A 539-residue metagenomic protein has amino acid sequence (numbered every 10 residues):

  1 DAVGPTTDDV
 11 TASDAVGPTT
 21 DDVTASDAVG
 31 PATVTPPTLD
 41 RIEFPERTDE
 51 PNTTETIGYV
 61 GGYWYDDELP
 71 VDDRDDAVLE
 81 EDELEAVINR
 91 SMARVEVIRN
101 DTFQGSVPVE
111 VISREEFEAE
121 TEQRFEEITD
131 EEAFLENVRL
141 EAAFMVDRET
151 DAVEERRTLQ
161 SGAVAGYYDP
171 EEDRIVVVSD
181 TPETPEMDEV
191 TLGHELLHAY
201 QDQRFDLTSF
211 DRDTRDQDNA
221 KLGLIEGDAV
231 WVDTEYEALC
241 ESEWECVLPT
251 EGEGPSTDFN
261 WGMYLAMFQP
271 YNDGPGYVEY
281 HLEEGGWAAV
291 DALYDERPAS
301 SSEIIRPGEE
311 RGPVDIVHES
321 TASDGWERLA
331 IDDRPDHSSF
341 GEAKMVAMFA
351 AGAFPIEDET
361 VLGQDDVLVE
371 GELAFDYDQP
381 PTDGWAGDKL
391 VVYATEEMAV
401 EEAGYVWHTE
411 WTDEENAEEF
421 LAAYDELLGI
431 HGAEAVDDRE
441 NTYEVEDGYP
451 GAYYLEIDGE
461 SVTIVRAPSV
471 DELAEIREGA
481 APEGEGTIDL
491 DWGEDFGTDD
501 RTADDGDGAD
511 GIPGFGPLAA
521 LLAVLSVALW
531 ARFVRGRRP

Functional and structural regions predicted by a protein language model:
D1-D291, T409, F420-Y424, A435-E456 (+4 more regions): Hydrophobic alpha-helical segments
V190-A199, W287-S300, I305-I331, V462-T502: A signal for specific C-terminal beta-sheet/loop modules enriched in small/flexible residues with GP/PG/PP motifs
Y264-E401: Pan-zinc metallopeptidase signature
I304-I305, P380-R501: A cross-kingdom marker for long, charged
